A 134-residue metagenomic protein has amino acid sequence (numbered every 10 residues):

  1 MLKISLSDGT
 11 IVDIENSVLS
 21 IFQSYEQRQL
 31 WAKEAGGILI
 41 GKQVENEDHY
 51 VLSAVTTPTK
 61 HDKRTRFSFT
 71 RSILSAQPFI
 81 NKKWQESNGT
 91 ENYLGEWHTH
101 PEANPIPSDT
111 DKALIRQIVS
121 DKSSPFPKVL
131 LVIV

Functional and structural regions predicted by a protein language model:
M1-Y93, E102-V134: Conserved beta-strand-loop surface patch within small alpha/beta domains used for substrate/adaptor or ligand engagement
H98-H100: Histidine-centered divalent metal-coordination motifs
